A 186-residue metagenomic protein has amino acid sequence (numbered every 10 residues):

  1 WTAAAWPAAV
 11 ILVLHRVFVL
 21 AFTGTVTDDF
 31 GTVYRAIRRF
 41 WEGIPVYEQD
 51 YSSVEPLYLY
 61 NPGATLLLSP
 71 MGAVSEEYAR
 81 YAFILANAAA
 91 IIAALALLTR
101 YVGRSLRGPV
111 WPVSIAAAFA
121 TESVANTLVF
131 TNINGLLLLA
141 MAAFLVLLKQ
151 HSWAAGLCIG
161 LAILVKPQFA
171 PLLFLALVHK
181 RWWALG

Functional and structural regions predicted by a protein language model:
W1-G108, S123-N126: TM-lumen/periplasm interface segments of multi-pass membrane proteins, especially the first transmembrane helix
V74, L148, L161-K166, L177-V178: Transmembrane helix irregularities
R107-V113, G186: Cytoplasmic-side transmembrane-helix entry/capping segments in multi-pass membrane proteins
V113-F119, I159, I163: Short helix- or helix-capping micro-motifs that position conserved polar/aromatic residues at function-defining sites
N126-N134: Short acidic/glycine- and proline-prone juxtamembrane loop motifs at membrane-interface regions of multi-pass membrane
I133-A142, P167-P171: Hydrophobic core segments of transmembrane alpha-helices in multi-pass, intramembrane catalytic enzymes
A142-A154: Membrane-interface transmembrane helices that cradle and orient dolichyl/undecaprenyl
P171-G186: Perimembrane helix-loop-helix junctions
